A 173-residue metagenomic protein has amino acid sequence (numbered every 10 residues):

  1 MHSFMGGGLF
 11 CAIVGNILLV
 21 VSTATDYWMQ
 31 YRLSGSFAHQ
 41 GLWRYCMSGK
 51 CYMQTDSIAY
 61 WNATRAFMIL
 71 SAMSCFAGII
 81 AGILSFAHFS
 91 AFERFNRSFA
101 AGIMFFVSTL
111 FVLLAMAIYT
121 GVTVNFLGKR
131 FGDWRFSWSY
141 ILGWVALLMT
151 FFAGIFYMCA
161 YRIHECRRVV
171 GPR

Functional and structural regions predicted by a protein language model:
M1, S48-R65, L127-I141: Juxtamembrane membrane-interface segments at transmembrane-helix boundaries in membrane proteins
M1-M29, W61-T123, G143-A146, T150-H164: Signature of small four-pass
T23-R65: A surface-exposed beta-alpha-beta supersecondary segment
A38, F99, W134: Short acidic-hydrophobic sequence patches enriched in Asp/Glu that either
I79, R135, S139-W144, G171-R173: Short, highly charged low-complexity linear segments
I163-R173: Intrinsically disordered cytoplasmic terminal tails of membrane proteins
